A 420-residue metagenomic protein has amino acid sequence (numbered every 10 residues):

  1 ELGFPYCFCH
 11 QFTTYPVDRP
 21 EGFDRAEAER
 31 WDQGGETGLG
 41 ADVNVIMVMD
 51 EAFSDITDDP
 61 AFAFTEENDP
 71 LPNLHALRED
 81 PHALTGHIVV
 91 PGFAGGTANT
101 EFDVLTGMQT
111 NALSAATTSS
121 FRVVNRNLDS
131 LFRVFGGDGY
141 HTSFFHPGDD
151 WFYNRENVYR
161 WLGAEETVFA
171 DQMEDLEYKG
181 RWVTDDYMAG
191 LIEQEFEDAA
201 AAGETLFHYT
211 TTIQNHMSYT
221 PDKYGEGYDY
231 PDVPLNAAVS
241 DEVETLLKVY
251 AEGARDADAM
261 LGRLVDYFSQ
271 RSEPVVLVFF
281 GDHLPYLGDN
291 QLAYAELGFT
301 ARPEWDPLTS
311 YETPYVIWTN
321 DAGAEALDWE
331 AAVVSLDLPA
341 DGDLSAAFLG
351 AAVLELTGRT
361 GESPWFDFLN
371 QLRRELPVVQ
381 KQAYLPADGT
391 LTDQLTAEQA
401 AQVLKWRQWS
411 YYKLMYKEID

Functional and structural regions predicted by a protein language model:
P5-E36: Short coil-to-helix leader/linker segments, especially the first N-terminal amphipathic alpha-helix with its helix
D24-G40, M47-D50, D55-D420: Solvent-exposed soluble domains appended to multi-pass membrane proteins
